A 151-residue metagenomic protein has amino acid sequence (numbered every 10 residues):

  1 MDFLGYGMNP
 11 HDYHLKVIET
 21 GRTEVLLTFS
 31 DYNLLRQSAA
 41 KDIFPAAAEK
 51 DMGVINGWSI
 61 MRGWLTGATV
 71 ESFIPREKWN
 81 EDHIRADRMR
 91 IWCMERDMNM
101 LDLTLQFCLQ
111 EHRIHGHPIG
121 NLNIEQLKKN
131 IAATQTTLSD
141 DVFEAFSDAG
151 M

Functional and structural regions predicted by a protein language model:
M1-M151: Beta/alpha (TIM)-barrel catalytic core signal, keyed to glycine-rich beta->alpha loops juxtaposed to Asp/Glu that bind
